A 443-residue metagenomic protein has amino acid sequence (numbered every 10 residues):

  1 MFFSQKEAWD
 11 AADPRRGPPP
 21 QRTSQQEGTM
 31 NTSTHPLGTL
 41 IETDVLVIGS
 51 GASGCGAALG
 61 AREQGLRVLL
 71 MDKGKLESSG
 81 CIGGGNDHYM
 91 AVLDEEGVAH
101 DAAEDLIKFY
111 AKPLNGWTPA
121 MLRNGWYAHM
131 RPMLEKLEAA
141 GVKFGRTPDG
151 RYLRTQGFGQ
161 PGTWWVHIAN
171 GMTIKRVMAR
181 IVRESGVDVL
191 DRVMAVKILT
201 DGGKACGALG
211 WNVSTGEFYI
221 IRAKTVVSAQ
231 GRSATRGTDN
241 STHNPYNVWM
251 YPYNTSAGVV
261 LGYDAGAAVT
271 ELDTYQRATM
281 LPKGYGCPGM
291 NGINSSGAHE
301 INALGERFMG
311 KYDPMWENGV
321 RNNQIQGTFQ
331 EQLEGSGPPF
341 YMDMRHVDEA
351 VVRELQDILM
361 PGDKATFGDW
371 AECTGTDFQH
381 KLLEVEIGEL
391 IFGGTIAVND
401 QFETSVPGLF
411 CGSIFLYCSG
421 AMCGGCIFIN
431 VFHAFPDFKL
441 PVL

Functional and structural regions predicted by a protein language model:
F2-D13, G17, R22-V45: Extreme N-terminal leader/targeting segments of oxidoreductases
L40-T43, S214-T225, S405: Core beta-strand elements of the Rossmann-like FAD/NAD(P) dinucleotide-binding domain in flavoenzyme oxidoreductases
V45-L70: N-terminal Rossmann-like FAD-binding beta1-loop-alpha1 element of flavoenzymes
E63-G84: Glycine-rich FAD pyrophosphate-binding loop
S78, M130-R222, A229-N240, Q276-N291 (+2 more regions): Conserved redox-cofactor binding core of oxidoreductases
T225, E403-M422: Short FAD-binding loop at a beta-strand-to-alpha-helix junction that anchors the flavin cofactor in diverse
T225-C287, I427-F428, F432-F435: Glycine-rich loop(s) and the adjacent beta-strand/alpha-helix scaffold that form part
L261, A267-Q379: An anion/pyrophosphate-binding glycine-rich loop and adjacent beta-alpha core in soluble alpha-beta enzymes
